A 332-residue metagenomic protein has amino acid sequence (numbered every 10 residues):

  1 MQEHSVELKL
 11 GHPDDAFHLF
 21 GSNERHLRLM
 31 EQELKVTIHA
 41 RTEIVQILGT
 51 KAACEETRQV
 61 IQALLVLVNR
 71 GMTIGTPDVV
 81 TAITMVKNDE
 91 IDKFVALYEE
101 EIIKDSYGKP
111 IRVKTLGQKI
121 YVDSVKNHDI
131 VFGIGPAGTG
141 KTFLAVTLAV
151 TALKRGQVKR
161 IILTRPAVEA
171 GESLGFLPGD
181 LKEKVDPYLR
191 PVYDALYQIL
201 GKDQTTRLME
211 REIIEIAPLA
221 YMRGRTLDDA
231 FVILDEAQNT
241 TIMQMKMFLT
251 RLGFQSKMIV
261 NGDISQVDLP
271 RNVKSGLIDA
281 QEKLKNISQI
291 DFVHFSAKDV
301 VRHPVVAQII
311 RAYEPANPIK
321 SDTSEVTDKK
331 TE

Functional and structural regions predicted by a protein language model:
M1-H18: Short glycine-/aliphatic-rich beta-strand segments at the starts of folded cytosolic domains
D15-Q32: Short amphipathic alpha-helix segments
L19, T57-V60, M245: Hydrophobic side chains in well-ordered alpha-helices
E31-H39: A short, structured beta-strand/loop element
H39-Y98: Interdomain "pre-motor" coupling segment immediately N-terminal to P-loop NTPase/helicase cores
I44, S106-L234, Q238-E332: Conserved helicase motor core of SF1/SF2 NTP-dependent helicases
N88-K109, V113-L116: Conserved loop-to-helix interface motifs that mediate assembly, gating, or partner/ligand docking in ancient ring
